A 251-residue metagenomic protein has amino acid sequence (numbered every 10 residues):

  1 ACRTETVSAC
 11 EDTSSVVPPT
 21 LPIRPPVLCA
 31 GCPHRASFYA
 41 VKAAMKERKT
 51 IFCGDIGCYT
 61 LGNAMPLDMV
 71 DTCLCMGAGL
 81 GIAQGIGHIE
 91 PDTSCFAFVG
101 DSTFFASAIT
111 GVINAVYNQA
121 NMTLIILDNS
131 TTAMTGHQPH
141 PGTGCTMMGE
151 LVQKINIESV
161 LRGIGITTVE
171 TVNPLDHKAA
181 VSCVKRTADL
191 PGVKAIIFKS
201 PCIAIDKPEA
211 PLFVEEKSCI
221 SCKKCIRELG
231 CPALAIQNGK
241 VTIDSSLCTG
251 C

Functional and structural regions predicted by a protein language model:
A1-A9: Terminal amphipathic helices with adjacent charged low-complexity linkers/tails
A9-G79, I89: Active-site diphosphate/adenylate-binding microenvironment
T13-T20, A204-A210, E215-C219, L234-N238: Short, intrinsically disordered, charge-biased short linear motifs at domain edges
C58, S130, S200-I203: Short glycine-rich anion-binding loops that position phosphate/pyrophosphate groups of nucleotides and phosphorylated
N63-I197, K207: Thiamine diphosphate
M69-C73, T146-G149, E215-S221, S245-T249: Short, contiguous acidic/charged loop-to-helix segments that flank catalytic cores in large enzymes
L212, I220-T242, T249: Iron-sulfur cluster-binding cysteine motifs and their immediate structural context in ferredoxin-like electron-transfer
